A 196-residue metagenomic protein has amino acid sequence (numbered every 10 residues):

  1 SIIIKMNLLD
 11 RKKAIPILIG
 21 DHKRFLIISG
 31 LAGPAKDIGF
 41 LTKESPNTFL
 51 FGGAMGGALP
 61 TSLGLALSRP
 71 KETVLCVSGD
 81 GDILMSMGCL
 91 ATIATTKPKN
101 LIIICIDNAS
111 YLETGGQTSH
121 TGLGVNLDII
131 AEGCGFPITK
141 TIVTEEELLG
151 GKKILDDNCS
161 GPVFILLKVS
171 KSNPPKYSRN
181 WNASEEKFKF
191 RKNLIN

Functional and structural regions predicted by a protein language model:
I2-M55: Active-site diphosphate/adenylate-binding microenvironment
I4, L8-K13, E44, N158-N196: Glycine/aspartate-rich loop-and-adjacent alpha/beta segment that forms the canonical ThDP
F25-S29, N47, E72-C76, L101 (+1 more regions): Generic beta-sheet signal
L31-A35, N108-S110, K168-N173: Glycine-rich beta-alpha junction loops
I38-L41, T114-T118, P175-N180: Short acidic, glycine/serine/threonine-rich loops at helix termini
F40-D107: Thiamine diphosphate
S86-T96, E113-I130: Active-site-proximal loop->helix
T118-I154: Conserved thiamine diphosphate
